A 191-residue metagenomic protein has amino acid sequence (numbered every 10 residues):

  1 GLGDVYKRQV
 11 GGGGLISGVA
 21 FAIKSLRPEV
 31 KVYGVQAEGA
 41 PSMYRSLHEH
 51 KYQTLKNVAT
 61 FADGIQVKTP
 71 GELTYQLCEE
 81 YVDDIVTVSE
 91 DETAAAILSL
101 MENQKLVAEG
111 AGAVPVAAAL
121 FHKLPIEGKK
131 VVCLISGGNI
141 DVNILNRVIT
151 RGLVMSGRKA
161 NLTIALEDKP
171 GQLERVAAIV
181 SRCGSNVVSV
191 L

Functional and structural regions predicted by a protein language model:
G1, A40-Y52, D83-I97: Acidic-glycine-rich active-site phosphate/pyrophosphate-binding loop
L2-Y6: Short, small-residue-biased leader/transition segments that mark boundaries at the very start of proteins
R8, L26-G39: Short, acidic/small-residue loops that bind anionic groups at enzyme active sites
V10-A20, A40-Y44, A111-A119, L134 (+1 more regions): Short glycine/serine/threonine-rich phosphate/pyrophosphate-binding segments that cradle anionic phosphate groups
K51-G64: N-terminal glycine-rich dinucleotide-binding loop that anchors FAD/FMN and/or NAD(P) in oxidoreductases
G71-K129, V188: Active-site-adjacent helical/loop segments in soluble small-molecule enzymes
L145-L191: A conserved regulatory-domain signal marking ACT and ACT-like small-molecule sensing domains and adjacent regulatory
